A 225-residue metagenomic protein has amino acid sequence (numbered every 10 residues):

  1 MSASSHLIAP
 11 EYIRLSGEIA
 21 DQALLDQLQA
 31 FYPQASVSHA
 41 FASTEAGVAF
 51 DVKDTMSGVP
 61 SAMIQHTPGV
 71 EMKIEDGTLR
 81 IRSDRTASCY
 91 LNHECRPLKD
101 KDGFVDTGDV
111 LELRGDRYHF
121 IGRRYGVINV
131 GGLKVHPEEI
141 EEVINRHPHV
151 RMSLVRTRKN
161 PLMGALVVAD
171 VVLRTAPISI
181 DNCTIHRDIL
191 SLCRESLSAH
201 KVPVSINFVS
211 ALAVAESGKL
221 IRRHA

Functional and structural regions predicted by a protein language model:
S2-V59: Gly/Ser/Thr-rich phosphate-binding loop
Q34, H149-M152, S205, A211: Glycine-centered tight turns that cap/initiate beta-strands
S38-E45, M63-T67, R156-R158: Beta-strand->loop->alpha-helix junctions that form or flank phosphate-binding loops in nucleotide-handling enzymes
K73-D102, L133-V135: Conserved ATP/PPi-binding loop(s) of AMP-dependent carboxylate-activating enzymes
S83, G103, G108-K201: AMP-binding/adenylate-forming catalytic core of the ANL superfamily
E195-K219: AMP-binding/adenylate-forming catalytic domain of the ANL superfamily
K219-A225: Phosphopantetheine-dependent thiolation modules in NRPS/PKS and related acyl-activating systems
